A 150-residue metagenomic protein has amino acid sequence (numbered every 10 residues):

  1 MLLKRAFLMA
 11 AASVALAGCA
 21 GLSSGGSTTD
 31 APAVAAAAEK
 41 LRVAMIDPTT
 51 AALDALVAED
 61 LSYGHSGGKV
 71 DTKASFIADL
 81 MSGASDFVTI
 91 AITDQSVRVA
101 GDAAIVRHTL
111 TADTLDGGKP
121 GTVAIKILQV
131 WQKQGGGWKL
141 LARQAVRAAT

Functional and structural regions predicted by a protein language model:
L2-L3, A10-E59, V99: Short, low-complexity N-terminal intrinsically disordered segments enriched in polar/charged residues
L41, L53, L61, F76 (+2 more regions): Hydrophobic pocket/interface hotspot
D54-A91: Short solvent-exposed beta->alpha transition segments
V57, G67, A91, S96 (+3 more regions): A mature extracytoplasmic/lumenal domain signature
L80-K119: Surface-exposed, charged secondary-structure patches
A124-A149: Short beta-strand edge/turn micro-motifs at domain boundaries
